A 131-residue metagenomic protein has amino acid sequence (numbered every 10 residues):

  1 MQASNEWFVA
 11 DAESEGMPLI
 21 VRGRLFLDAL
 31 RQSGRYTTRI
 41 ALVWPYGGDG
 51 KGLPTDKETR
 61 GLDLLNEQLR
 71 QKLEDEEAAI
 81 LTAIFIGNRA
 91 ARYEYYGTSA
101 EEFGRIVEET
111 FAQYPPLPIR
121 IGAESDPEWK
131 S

Functional and structural regions predicted by a protein language model:
M1-T82, R89, T98-G104, S131: Charge-rich, low-complexity segments
R31-R35, I86-G87, T110-A112, R120: Residue-level signal for the start and early helices of compact helical domains
I80-G87, G122-D126: Noncatalytic linker/hinge segments flanking ATPase motor cores
E101-P116: Helical (often loop-to-helix) elements that flank the catalytic cores of nucleotide-handling enzymes
A112-S131: Conserved short beta-strand edge segments in small beta-sheet-based binding/regulatory domains
